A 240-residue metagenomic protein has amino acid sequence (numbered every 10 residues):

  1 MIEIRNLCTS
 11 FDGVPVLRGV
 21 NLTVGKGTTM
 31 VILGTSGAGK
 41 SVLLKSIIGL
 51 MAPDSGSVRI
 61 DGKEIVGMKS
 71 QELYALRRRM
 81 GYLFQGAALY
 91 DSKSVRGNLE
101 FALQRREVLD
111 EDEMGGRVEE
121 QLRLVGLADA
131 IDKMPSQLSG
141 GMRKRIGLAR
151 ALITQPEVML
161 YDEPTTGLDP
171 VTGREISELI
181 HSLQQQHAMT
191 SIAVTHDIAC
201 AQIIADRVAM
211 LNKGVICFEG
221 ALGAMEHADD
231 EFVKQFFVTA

Functional and structural regions predicted by a protein language model:
I48: Helix-to-loop junction immediately C-terminal to a conserved catalytic motif
E64, E100, E111-D129: Conserved ABC ATPase "signature" region
M134-L138, M142: Conserved ABC ATPase signature
I153-E157: A short, proline-enriched helix->beta-strand linker immediately N-terminal to the Walker B motif in ABC-type P-loop
M159-D162: Catalytic Walker B motif of ABC-type/P-loop ATPase nucleotide-binding domains
P170-T172: Helix N-cap at the start of a conserved alpha-helix in ABC-type nucleotide-binding domains
K213-G214: Conserved ABC ATPase "signature" C-loop
